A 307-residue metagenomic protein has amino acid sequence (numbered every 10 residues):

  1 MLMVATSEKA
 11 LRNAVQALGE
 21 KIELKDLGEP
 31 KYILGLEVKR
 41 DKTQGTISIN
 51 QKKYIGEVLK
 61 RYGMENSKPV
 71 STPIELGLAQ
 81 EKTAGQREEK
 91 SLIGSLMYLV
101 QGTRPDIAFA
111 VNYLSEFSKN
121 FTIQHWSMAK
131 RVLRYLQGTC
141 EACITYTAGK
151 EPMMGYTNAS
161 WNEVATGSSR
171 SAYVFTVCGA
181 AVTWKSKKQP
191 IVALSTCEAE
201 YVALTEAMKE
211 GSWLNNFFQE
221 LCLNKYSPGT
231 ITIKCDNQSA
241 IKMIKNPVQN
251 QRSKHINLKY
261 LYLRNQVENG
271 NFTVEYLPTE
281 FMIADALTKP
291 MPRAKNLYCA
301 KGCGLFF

Functional and structural regions predicted by a protein language model:
L2-E57, E65-N66: Acidic, low-complexity central loop/insert segments
Q44-T46, N50, Y54-F307: Divalent metal-binding acidic/histidine catalytic loops
